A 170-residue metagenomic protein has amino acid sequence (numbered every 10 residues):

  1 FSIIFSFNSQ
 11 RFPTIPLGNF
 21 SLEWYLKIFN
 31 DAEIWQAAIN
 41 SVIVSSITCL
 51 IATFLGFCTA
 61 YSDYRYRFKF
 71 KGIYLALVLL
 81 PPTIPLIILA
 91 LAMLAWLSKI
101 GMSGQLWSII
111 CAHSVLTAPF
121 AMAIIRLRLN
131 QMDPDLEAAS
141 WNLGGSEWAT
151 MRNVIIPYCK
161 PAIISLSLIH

Functional and structural regions predicted by a protein language model:
F1-P13, L26-N130, V154-Y158, A162-I169: Membrane-water interface segments at the C-terminal ends of transmembrane alpha-helices in multi-pass inner-membrane
R11-P16, A139: Glycine-rich, flexible loop/turn motifs
G18-S21, L127-A138, E147-A149, C159-K160: Transmembrane helix boundary and interhelical loop/hinge segments in multi-pass membrane proteins
W24-K27, N142, T150: Conserved beta-strand positions that form and line the central face of beta-propeller blades
C58, S146-E147: Gly/Ser/Thr-rich beta-alpha loop segments that engage phosphate groups in nucleotides
S140, H170: Conserved small/polar residues in nucleotide/adenosyl-binding loops
L143-G144, P157: Glycine/proline-centered hinge or cleavage motifs at structural transition points of membrane proteins
